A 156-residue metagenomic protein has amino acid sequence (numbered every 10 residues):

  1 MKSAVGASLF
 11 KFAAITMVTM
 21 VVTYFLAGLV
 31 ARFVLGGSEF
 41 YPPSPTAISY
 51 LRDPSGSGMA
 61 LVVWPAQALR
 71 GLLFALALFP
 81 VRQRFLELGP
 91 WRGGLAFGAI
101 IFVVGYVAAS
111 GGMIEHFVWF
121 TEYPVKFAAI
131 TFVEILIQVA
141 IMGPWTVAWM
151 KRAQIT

Functional and structural regions predicted by a protein language model:
M1-T156: Juxtamembrane/disordered regions of integral membrane proteins
